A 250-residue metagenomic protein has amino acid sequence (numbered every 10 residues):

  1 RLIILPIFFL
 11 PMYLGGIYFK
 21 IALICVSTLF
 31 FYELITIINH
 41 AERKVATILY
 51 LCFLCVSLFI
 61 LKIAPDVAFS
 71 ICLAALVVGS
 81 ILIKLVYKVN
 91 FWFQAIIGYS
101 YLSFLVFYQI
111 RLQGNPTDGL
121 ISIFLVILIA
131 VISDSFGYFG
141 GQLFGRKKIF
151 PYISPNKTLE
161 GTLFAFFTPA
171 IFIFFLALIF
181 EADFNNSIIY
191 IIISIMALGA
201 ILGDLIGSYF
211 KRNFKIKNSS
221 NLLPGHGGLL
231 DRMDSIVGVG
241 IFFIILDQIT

Functional and structural regions predicted by a protein language model:
R1-T158, T162-I195: Membrane-embedded alpha-helical bundles of polytopic integral membrane proteins
L34, S135, L205, R232-S235: Generic detector of well-ordered alpha-helical packing
I132-Q142, A200-R212: Short helical (or helix-break) motifs at transmembrane helix termini and adjacent helical loops in multi-pass membrane
R212-I236: Interfacial loop-to-transmembrane junctions
V239-G240: C-terminal-most transmembrane helix of multi-pass membrane proteins
I244-T250: Juxtamembrane boundary at the C-terminal end of a transmembrane helix
